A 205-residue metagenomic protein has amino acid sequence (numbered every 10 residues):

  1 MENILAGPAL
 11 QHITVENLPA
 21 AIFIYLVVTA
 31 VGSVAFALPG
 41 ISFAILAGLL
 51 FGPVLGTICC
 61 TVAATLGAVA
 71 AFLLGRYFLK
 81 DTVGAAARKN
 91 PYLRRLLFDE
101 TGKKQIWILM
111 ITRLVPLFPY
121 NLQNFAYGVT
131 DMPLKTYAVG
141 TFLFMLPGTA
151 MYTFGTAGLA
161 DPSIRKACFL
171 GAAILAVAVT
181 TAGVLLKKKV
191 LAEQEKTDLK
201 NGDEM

Functional and structural regions predicted by a protein language model:
M1-V28, T61, T65-Q123, V129-M132 (+2 more regions): Membrane-interfacial helix-loop-helix
T29-L55, L117-Q123, K135, M145-M151: Transmembrane helix boundary and interhelical junction motifs in multipass membrane proteins
S33, M110-R113, T141: Hydrophobic residues within membrane-embedded alpha helices
F43-A44, A71, N124, T156: Interfacial helix-capping/hinge residues at the ends of transmembrane alpha-helices
L50-A87, L134-V179: A small-residue-rich subset of transmembrane alpha-helices
